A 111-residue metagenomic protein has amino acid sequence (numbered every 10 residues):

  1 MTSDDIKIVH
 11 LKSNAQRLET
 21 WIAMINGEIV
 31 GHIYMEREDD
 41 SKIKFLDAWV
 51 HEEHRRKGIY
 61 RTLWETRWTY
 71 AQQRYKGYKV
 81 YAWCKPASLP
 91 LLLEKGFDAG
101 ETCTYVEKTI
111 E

Functional and structural regions predicted by a protein language model:
M1-V9: Conserved GNAT-fold acetyl-CoA-binding loop/helix
L11-T20, I25, G31-W49: A conserved beta-strand-loop-helix scaffold within acyl/acetyltransferase catalytic domains
L46, R55, L91-E94: Acidic/histidine-enriched, beta-strand-rich ligand/metal-binding domains
R56-T69: Conserved acetyl-CoA-binding loop-helix of GNAT-fold acetyltransferases
A71-C84: Conserved GNAT acetyl-CoA-binding A-motif
C84-T104: Conserved active-site alpha-helix within GNAT-family acetyltransferase domains
E107-E111: Short beta-strand-to-coil "C-cap" segments at the C-terminal boundary of structured domains/repeats, marking
